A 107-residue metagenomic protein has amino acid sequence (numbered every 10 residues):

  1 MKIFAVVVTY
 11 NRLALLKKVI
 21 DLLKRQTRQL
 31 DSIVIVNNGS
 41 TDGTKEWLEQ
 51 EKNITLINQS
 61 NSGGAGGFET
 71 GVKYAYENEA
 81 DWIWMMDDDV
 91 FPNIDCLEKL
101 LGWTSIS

Functional and structural regions predicted by a protein language model:
K2-F4, S32: Cell-envelope/extracellular polymer assembly enzymes that use nucleotide-activated donors
R12-Q26: Short, well-formed alpha-helical segments that are part of the catalytic scaffolds of diverse glycosyltransferases
L22, N37-K45, V90: A conserved acidic beta->alpha catalytic loop
D31-G39, I57-N58: Short beta-strand/loop segment that forms part of the nucleotide-sugar
D42-Q50, D95: Acidic helix N-cap motif at the loop->helix transition within catalytic regions of sugar-transfer enzymes
L48-T70, Y74: Conserved donor nucleotide-binding strand/loop of the catalytic core
A80-D89: Short beta-strand-to-loop acidic/aromatic patch adjacent to the donor-nucleotide binding site
D95-S107: Conserved donor NDP-sugar-binding/catalytic core segment of glycosyltransferases
